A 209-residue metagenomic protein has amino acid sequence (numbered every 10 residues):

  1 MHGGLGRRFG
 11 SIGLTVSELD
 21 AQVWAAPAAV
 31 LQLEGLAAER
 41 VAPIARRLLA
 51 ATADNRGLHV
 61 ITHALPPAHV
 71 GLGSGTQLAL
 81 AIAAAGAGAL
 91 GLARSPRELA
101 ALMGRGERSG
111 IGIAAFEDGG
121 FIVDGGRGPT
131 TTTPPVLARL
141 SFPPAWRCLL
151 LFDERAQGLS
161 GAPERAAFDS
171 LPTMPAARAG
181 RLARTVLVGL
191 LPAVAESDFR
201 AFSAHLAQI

Functional and structural regions predicted by a protein language model:
M1-S74, A84-P96, E107: ATP-binding N-lobe of GHMP and related small-molecule kinases
G4-S11, S95-I209: ATP-dependent small-molecule kinase catalytic core of the GHMP/sugar-kinase superfamily and closely related
A29, I82, H205-I209: Short, basic/glycine-rich phosphate-binding loops at helix/coil junctions that contact nucleotide phosphates
I82-G86, L90, V123, T130-T131: Amphipathic, positively biased hydrophobic alpha-helical segments used for protein targeting and membrane insertion
